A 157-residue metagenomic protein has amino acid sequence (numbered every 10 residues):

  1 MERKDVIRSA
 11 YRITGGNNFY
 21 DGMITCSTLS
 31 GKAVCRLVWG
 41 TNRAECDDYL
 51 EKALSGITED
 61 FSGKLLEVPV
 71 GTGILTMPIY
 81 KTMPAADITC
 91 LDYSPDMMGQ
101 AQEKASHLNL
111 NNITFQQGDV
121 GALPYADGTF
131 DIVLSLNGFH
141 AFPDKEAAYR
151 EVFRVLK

Functional and structural regions predicted by a protein language model:
M1-F61, P78: Conserved class I S-adenosyl-L-methionine
I57, T82-M83, L156-K157: A generic alpha-to-beta junction signature in SAM-dependent methyltransferases
T58-E59, D127, Y149: A short, aliphatic-rich alpha-helical micro-motif
K64-A122: Class I SAM-dependent methyltransferase SAM/SAH-binding core
L134: A conserved beta-strand element that flanks and buttresses the S-adenosyl-L-methionine
H140-A141: A short His-aromatic
E146-K157: A short glycine-rich, Lys/Arg-flanked "PGG" loop and its adjoining helix->strand segment in the class I
